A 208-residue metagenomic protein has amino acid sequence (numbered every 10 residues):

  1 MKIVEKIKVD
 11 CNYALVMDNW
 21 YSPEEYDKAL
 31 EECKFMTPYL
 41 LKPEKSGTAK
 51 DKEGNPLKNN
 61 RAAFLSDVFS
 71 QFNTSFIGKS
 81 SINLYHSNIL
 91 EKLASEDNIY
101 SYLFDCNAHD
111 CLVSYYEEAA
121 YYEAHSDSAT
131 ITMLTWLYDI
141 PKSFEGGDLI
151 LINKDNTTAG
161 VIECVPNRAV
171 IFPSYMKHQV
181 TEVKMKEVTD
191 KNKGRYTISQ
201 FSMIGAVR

Functional and structural regions predicted by a protein language model:
M1-I99: Non-heme Fe(II)/2-oxoglutarate
Y13, C111, I131, R168 (+1 more regions): Residue-level detector of short, conserved catalytic/binding motifs and their immediate flanks
Y21, C33, L137, S174-M176 (+1 more regions): Short beta-strand segments enriched in hydrophobic/aromatic residues within well-folded beta-rich domains
P43-G47, P56, Y100, T132 (+3 more regions): Membrane-topology and secretion signals of cell-surface/extracellular proteins
L103-Y115: A short glycine-rich, His/Asp/Glu-containing loop-to-beta-strand
Y115-Y116, S126-S143, Q200-I204: Short, conserved beta-strand element in jelly-roll/cupin
Y122-D127, G160-E163: Short histidine-centered beta-strand/loop micro-motifs that create catalytic or ligand/metal-coordination sites
E145-R208: Catalytic core of Fe(II)/2-oxoglutarate
